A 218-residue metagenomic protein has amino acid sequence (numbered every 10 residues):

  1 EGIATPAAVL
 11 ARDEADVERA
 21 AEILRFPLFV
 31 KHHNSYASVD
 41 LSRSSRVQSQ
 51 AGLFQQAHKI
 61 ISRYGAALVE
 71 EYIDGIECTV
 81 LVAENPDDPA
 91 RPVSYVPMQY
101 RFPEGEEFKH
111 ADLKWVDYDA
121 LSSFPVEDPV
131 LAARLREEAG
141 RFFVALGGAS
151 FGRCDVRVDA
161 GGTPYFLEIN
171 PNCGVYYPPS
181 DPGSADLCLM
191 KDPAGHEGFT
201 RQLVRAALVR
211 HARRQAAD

Functional and structural regions predicted by a protein language model:
E1-L68, R136: Active-site nucleotide/adenylate-binding loops and adjacent lid/helix of ATP-dependent enzymes
G2, P89, D128-D218: ATP-dependent carboxylate activation and anion-phosphoryl transfer catalytic cores that bind Mg-ATP to form
R25-P27, E77-T79, R153, F166: Broad gene-expression machinery/nucleic-acid interaction feature
N34-S35, V116, N172-G174: Short connector loops/turns at beta-strand edges and beta->alpha or beta->beta junctions
A37, E77, G174-Y176: Conserved protein kinase catalytic core
Q48-E137, V158-Y165: Phosphate-binding site of ATP-dependent enzymes
